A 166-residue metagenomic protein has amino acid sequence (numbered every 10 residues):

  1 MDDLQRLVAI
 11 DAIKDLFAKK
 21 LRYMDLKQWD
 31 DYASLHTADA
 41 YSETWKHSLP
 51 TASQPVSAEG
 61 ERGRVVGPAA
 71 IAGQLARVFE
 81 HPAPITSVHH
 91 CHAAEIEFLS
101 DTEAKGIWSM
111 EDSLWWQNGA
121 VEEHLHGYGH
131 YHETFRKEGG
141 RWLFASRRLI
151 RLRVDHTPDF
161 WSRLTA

Functional and structural regions predicted by a protein language model:
M1-A38: Short, low-complexity N-terminal intrinsically disordered segments enriched in polar/charged residues
M1-L4, A58-R62, G119: Short coil/turn segments at secondary-structure junctions
I10-D11, L75, L114: Generic signal for short, ordered secondary-structure residues within or immediately flanking folded domains
I10-I13, P68, R141: Short alpha-helical patches at coil-to-helix transitions and adjacent helical residues in well-structured domains
F17, A72, F144-R147: Secondary-structure boundary/capping motif
W29-M110: A solvent-exposed, acidic/Ser-Thr-rich amphipathic alpha-helical stretch
E80-A166: A beta-strand edge to alpha-helix "cap/lid" segment located at domain peripheries
